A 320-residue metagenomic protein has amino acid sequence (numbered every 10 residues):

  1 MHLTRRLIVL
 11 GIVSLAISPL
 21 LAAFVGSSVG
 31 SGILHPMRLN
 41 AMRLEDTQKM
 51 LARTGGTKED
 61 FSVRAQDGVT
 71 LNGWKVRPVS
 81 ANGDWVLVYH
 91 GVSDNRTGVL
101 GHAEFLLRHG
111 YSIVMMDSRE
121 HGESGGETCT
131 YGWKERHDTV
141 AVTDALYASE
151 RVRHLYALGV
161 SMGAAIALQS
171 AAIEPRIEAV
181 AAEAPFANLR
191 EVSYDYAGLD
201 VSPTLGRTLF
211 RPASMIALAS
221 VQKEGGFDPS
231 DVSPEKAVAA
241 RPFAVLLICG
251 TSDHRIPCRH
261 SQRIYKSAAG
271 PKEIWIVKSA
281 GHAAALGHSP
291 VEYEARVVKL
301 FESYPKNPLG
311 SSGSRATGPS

Functional and structural regions predicted by a protein language model:
L3, L7-R64: An N-terminal hydrophobic leader/cap segment in hydrolases
V92-F105, S118: The serine-hydrolase catalytic nucleophile loop
G98, C129-E150: Alpha/beta-hydrolase active-site loop
F105-G125: Conserved alpha/beta-hydrolase
S170-F227, K236: Hydrolase active-site cap/lid region
A240-P242, L247-C249, D253: Short beta-strand/loop motif that positions the catalytic acidic residue of the alpha/beta-hydrolase fold
H254-H260: Conserved alpha/beta-hydrolase "acid-adjacent" motif
H288-S320: Catalytic active-site module of serine/aspartate enzymes centered on a nucleophile-bearing elbow/loop
